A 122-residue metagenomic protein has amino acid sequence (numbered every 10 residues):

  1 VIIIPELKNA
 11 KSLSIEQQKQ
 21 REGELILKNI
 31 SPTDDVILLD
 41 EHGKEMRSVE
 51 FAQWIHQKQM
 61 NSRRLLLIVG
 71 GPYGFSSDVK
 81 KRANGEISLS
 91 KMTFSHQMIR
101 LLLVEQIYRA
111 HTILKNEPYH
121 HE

Functional and structural regions predicted by a protein language model:
I2: General small-molecule cofactor/ligand-binding pocket signal
P5-R63: S-adenosyl-L-methionine/SAH cofactor-binding core of RNA-modifying enzymes
R21, R47, R63-R64, R82 (+2 more regions): Arginine residue identity/basic-tract feature
I26, S31-V36, L67-Y73, H96-L102 (+1 more regions): Short, surface-exposed, charge-dense and proline/glycine-enriched linear segments
L39-H42, E50-D78, E86-F94: Catalytic beta-strand/loop module used to bind and position nucleotide/cofactor moieties in cofactor-attachment
S77-H121: Structured adenosyl-cofactor binding patch, chiefly the S-adenosyl-L-methionine
